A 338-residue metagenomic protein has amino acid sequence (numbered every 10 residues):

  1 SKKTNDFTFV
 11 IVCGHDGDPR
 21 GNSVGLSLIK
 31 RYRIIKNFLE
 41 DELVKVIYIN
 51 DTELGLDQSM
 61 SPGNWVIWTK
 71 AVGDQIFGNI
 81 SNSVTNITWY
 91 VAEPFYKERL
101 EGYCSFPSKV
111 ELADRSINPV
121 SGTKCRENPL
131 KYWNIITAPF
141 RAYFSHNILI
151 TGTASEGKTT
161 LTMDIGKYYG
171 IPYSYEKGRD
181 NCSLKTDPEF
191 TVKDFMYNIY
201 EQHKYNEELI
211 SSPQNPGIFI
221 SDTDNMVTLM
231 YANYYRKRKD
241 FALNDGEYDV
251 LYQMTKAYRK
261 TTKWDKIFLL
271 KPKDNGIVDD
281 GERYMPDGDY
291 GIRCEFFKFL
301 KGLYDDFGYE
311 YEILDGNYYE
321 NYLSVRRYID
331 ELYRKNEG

Functional and structural regions predicted by a protein language model:
S1-H146: Nucleotidyltransferase catalytic core that binds NTPs
I150: Hydrophobic anchor at the beta1->P-loop junction of P-loop NTPases
A154: The conserved Walker
K158: Conserved lysine of the Walker
M163-E208: Conserved substrate/cofactor phosphate-moiety recognition/catalytic segment in nucleotide-dependent phosphotransferases
M196-T262: Glycine-rich phosphate-binding loop used to anchor ATP phosphates in small-molecule kinases, encompassing both
Y235-N317: A glycine- and Lys/Arg-enriched "phosphate-lid" helix/loop adjacent to the NTP-binding pocket of small-molecule kinases
